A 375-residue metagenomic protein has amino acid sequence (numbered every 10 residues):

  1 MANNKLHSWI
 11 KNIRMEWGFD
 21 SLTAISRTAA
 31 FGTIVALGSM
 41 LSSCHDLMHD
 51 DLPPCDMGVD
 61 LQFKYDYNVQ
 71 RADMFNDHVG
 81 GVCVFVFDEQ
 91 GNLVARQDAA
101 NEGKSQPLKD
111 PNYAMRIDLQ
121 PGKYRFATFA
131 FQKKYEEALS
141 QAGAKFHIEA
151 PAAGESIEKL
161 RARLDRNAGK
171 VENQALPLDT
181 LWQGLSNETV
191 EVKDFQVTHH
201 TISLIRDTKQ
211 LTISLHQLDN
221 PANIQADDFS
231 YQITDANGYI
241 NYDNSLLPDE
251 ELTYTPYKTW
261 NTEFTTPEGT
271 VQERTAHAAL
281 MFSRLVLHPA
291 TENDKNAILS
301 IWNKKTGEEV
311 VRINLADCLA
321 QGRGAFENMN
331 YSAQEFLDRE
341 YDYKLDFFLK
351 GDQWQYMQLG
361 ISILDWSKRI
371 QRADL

Functional and structural regions predicted by a protein language model:
M1-A24: N-terminal secretory signal peptides that target proteins for export/translocation
M40-S43: C-terminal motif of bacterial Sec signal peptides marking the signal peptidase cleavage site
H45-H49: Bacterial signal peptide processing site
D50-V69, L204-L218: A short, Gly/Thr-enriched small/hydrophobic beta-strand-prone motif that recurs across taxa
V82-S140, I224-E327, L375: Tryptophan-paired
L93-R206: Short, low-hydrophobicity acidic/polar segments
A153-R206, L315-L375: Extracellular beta-sheet/turn segments enriched in Thr/Pro/Gly and aliphatic residues
K170-V271: A sequence/structural signal for flexible, mid-protein segments enriched in small/helix-disrupting residues
